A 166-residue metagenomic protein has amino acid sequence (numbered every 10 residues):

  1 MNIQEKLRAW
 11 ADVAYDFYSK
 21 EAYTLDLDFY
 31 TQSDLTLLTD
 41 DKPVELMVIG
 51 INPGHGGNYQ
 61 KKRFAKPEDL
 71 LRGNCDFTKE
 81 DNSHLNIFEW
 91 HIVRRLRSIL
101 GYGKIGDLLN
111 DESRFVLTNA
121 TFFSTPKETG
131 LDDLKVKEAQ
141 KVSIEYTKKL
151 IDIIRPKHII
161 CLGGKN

Functional and structural regions predicted by a protein language model:
N2-H158, G164-N166: A polyanion-binding, active-site-adjacent surface
